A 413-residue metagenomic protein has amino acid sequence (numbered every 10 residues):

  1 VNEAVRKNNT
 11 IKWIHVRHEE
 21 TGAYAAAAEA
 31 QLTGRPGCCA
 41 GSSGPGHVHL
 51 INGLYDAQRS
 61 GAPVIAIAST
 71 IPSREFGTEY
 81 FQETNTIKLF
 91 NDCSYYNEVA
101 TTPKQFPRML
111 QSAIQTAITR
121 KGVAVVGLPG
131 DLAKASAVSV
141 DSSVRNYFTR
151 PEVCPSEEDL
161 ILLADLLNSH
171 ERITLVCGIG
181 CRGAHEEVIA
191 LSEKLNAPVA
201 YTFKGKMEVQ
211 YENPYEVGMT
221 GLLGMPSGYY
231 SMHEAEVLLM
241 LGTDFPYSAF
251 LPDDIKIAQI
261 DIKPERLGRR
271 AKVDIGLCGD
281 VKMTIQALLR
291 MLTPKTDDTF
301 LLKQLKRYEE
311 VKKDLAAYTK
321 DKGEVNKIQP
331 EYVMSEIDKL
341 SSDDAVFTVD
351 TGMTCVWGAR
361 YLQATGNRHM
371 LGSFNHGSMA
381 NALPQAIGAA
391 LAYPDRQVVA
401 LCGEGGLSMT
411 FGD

Functional and structural regions predicted by a protein language model:
V1, T21-A25, P45-L54, Q58 (+7 more regions): Short glycine/serine/threonine-rich phosphate/pyrophosphate-binding segments that cradle anionic phosphate groups
V1-A25, D131-A133, A137-D165, I189 (+2 more regions): A cross-family phosphate/adenosyl-ligand binding-site feature
V1-N8, E309-D395: Active-site diphosphate/adenylate-binding microenvironment
W13-Y24, C39-P45, T101-T102, D350-M353 (+3 more regions): Active-site nucleophile and cofactor-binding loops and adjacent substrate-binding regions of central metabolic enzymes
Q31, I179-I262, T365-R396, S408-G412: Glycine-rich, anion-gripping cofactor-binding loops and their flanking helix/strand elements in enzyme active sites
Q31-A68, N91-S143, L163-L166, G228-A258 (+4 more regions): Structural signature of the thiamine diphosphate
I67, E75-T84, L222, Y229 (+3 more regions): Thiamine diphosphate
K104, G127, S139-D141, D254-T351: Phosphate/pyrophosphate-binding active-site segments
